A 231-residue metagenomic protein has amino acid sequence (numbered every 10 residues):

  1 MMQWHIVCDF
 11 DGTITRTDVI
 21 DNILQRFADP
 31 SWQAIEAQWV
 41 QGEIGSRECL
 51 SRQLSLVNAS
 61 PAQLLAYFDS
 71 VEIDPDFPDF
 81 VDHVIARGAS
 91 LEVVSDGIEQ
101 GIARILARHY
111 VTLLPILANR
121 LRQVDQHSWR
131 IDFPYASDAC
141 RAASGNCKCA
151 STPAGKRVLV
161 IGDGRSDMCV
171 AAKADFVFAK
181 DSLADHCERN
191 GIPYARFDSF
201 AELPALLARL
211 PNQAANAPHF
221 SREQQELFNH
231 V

Functional and structural regions predicted by a protein language model:
M1-M2, Q224: Short, Lys/Arg-enriched, disordered terminal segments
M2-R120: Alpha-helical substrate-recognition element adjacent to the catalytic core
D76-S90, G97-V231: C-terminal cap/substrate-recognition subdomain and adjoining C-terminal extension of metal-dependent phosphatase-like
